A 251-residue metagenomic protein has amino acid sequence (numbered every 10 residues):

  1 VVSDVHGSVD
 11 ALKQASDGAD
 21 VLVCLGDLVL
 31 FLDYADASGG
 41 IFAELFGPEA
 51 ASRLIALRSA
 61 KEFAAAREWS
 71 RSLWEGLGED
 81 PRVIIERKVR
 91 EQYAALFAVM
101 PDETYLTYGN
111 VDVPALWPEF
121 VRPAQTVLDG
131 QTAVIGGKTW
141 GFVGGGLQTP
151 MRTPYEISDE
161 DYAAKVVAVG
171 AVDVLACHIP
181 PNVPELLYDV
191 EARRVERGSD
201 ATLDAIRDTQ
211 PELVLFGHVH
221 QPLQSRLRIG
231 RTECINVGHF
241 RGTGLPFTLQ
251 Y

Functional and structural regions predicted by a protein language model:
V1-H6, G137-T149, D173-H178, E233-G238: Active-site-proximal beta-strand elements of phosphoester/diester hydrolases
V2, G7-I135, V237: Core catalytic region of metal-dependent phosphoesterases/phosphodiesterases, especially metallo-beta-lactamase-like
H6-A11, V29-L32, T107-W117, Q148-M151 (+3 more regions): Active-site environment of divalent metal-dependent phosphoester hydrolases
V21, V172, S199-I206, Q210-V219: Proline-aspartate-enriched helix->loop->beta-strand connector
M100-T104, T209-E212, G230-T232: A short helix->loop->beta-strand "cap" motif at the edges of active sites that frequently abuts
T132-G137, P154, D204-D208, P222-Y251: Binuclear metal-dependent phosphoesterase catalytic core
G136-V174, A192-D204: Binuclear metal-dependent hydrolase catalytic cores centered on His/Asp/Glu-rich metal-binding motifs
V169-Y188: Short acidic, glycine-rich surface-loop motifs adjacent to enzyme active sites
